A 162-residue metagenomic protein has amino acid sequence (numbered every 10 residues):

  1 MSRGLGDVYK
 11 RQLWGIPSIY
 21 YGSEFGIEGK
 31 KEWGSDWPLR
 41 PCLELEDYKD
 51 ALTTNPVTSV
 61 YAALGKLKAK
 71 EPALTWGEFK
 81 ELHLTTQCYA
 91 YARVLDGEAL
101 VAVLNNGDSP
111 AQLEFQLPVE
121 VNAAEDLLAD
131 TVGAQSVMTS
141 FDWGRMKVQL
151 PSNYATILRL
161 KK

Functional and structural regions predicted by a protein language model:
M1-L5, Y9: Single conserved hydrophobic/aromatic residue that forms the stacking wall/gate of nucleotide- or nucleobase-binding
K10, G22-E24, L64, V101: Conserved, mostly hydrophobic/aromatic
W14-E28: Substrate-binding cleft of secreted/luminal carbohydrate-active enzymes
I16-Y20, S35-P41: Short helix/strand-capping turn motifs
C42-L82: Aromatic- and carboxylate-lined catalytic core of secreted/periplasmic carbohydrate-active enzymes
L82-E120: Carbohydrate-binding surface patches
P118-A134: Solvent-exposed beta-hairpin/edge-strand motifs
T139-K162: C-terminal beta-strand-rich structural cap/linker in extracellular carbohydrate-active enzymes
